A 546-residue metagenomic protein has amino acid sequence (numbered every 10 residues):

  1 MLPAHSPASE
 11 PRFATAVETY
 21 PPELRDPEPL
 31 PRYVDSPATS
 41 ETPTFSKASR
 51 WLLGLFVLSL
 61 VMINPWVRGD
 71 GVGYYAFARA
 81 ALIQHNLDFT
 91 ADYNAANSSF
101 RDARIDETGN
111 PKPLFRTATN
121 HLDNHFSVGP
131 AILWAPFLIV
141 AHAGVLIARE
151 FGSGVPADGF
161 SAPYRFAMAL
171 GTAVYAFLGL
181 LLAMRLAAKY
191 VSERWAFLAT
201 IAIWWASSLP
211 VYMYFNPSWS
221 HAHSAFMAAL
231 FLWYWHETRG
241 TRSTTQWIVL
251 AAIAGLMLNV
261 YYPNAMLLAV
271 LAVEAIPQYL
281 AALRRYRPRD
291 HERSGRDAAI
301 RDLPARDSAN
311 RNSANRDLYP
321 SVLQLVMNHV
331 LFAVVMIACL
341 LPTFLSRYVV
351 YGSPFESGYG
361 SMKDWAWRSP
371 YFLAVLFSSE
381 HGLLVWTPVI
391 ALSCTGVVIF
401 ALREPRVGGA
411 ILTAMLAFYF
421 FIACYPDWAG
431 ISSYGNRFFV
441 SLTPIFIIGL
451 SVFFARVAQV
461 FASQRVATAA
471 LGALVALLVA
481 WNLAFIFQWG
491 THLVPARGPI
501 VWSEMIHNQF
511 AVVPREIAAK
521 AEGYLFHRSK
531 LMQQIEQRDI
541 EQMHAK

Functional and structural regions predicted by a protein language model:
M1-W66, M168, L178, A188 (+3 more regions): Start-transfer (signal-anchor) and selected internal transmembrane alpha helices of multi-pass inner/ER membrane
S46-W51, L146-D158, L178-S207, F226 (+2 more regions): Transmembrane-helix signature of polytopic, membrane-embedded enzymes that assemble or transfer cell-envelope glycans
V57-L58, A78, A199-I201, T245-Y261 (+2 more regions): Membrane-interface alpha helices of multi-pass inner-membrane proteins
S153-L180, A196, T200-L230, Y234 (+1 more regions): Aromatic- and kink-enriched transmembrane "portal" helix at the membrane-lumen/periplasm boundary that abuts
A202, H223-A254, V270-L271, I445-G449: Specific aromatic-rich, kink-prone transmembrane helix
A222-M227, M266, V385-W386, I390-A391 (+1 more regions): Hydrophobic/aromatic-rich transmembrane helices and adjacent perimembrane loops
M266-G295, A299-D307, R311-I337, C394-E404 (+1 more regions): Perimembrane helix-loop-helix junctions
V270-V273, P277-R284, N328-G396, P405 (+2 more regions): Membrane-lumen/periplasm interface segments of specific transmembrane helices in polyprenyl phosphate-linked
